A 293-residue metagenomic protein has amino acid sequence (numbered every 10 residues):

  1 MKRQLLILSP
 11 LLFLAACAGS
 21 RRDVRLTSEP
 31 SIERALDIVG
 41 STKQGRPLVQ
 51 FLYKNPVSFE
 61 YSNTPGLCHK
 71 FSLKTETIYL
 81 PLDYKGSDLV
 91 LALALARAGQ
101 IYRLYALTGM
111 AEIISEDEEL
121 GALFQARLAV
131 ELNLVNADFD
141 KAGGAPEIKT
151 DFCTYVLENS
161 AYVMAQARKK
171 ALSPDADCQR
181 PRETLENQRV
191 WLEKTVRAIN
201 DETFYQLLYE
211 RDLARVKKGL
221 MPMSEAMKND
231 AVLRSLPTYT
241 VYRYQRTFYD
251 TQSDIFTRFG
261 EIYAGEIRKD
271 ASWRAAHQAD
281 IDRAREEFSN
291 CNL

Functional and structural regions predicted by a protein language model:
M1-Q4: Positively charged n-region of N-terminal signal peptides that target proteins for export
A15-A16: C-terminal motif of bacterial Sec signal peptides marking the signal peptidase cleavage site
R21-I78, D83-K85: Auxiliary, metal-adjacent structural segments of Zn-dependent hydrolase domains
R34, P47, V90, A94 (+2 more regions): Extracytoplasmic/secreted proteins, especially bacterial periplasmic and envelope-associated proteins
L80-G86, V90, L107-S115: Second-shell loop/turn segments in exported
A92-A106: Active-site recognition of the HExxH zinc-binding catalytic motif
I113-K149: Post-HExxH zinc-binding segment in Zn-dependent metallohydrolases
S160-L293: Pan-zinc metallopeptidase signature
